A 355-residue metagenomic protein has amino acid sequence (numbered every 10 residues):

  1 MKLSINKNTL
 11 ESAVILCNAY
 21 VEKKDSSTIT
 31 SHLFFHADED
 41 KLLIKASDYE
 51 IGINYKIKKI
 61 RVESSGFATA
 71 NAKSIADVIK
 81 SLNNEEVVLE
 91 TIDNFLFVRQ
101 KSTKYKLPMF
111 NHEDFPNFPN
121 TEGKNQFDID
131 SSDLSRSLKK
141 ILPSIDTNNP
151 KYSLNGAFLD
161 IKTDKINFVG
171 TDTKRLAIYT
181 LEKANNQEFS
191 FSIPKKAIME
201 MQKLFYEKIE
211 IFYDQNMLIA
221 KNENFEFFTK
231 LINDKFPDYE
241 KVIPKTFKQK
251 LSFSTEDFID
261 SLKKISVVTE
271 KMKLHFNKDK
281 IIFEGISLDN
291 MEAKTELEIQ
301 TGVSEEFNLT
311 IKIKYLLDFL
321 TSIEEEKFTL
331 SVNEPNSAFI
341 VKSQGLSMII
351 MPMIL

Functional and structural regions predicted by a protein language model:
M1-L355: Structural preference for solvent-exposed beta-strand-turn elements and adjacent flexible terminal/loop segments within
